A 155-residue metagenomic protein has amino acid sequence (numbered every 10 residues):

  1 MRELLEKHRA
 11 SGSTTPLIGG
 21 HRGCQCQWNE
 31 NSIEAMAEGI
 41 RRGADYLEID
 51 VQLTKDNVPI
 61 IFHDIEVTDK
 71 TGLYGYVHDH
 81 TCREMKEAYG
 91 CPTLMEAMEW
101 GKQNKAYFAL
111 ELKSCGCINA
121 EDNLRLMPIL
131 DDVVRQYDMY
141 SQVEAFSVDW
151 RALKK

Functional and structural regions predicted by a protein language model:
M1-K155: Phosphate-group recognition and catalysis centered on beta-loop-alpha active-site segments
